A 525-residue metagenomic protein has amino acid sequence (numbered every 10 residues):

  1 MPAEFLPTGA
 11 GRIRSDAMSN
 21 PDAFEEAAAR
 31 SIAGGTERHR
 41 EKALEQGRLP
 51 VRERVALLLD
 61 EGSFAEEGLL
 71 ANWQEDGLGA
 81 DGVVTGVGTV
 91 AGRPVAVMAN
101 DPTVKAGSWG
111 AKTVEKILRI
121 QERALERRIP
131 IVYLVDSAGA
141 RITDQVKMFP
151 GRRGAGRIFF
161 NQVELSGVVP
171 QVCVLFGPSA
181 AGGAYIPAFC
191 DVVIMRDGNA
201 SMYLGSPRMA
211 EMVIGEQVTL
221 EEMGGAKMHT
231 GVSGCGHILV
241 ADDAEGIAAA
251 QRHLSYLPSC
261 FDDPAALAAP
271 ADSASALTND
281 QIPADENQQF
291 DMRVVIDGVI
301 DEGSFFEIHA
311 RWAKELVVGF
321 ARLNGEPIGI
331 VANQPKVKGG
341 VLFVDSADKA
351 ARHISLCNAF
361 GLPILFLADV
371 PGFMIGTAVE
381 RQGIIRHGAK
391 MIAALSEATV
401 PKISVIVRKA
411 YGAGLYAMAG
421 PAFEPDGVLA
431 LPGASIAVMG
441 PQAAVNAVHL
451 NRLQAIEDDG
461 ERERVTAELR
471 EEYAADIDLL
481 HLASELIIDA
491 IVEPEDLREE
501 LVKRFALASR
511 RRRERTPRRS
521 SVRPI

Functional and structural regions predicted by a protein language model:
P2-I525: Ligand-binding clefts of soluble mixed alpha/beta catalytic domains
